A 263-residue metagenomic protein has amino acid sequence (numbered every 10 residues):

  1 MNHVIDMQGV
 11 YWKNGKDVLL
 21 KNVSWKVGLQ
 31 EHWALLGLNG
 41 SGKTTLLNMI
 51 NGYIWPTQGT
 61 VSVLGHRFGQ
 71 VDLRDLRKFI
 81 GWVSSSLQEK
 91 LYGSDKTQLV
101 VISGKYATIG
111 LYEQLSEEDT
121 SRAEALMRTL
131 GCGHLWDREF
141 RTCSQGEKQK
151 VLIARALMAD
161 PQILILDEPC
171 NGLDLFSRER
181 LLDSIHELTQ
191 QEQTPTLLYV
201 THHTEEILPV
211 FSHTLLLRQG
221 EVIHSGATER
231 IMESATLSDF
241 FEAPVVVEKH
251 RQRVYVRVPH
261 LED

Functional and structural regions predicted by a protein language model:
N51: Helix-to-loop junction immediately C-terminal to a conserved catalytic motif
G59-G69, L76: Conserved ABC transporter NBD signature motif
Q114, E139-C143: Conserved ABC ATPase signature
E117-L135: Conserved ABC ATPase "signature" region
L164-E168: Catalytic Walker B motif of ABC-type/P-loop ATPase nucleotide-binding domains
T214-A227: H-loop (His-switch) and adjacent beta-strand-loop-beta switch element of ABC-type ATPase nucleotide-binding domains
F240-D263: ABC ATPase nucleotide-binding domains
